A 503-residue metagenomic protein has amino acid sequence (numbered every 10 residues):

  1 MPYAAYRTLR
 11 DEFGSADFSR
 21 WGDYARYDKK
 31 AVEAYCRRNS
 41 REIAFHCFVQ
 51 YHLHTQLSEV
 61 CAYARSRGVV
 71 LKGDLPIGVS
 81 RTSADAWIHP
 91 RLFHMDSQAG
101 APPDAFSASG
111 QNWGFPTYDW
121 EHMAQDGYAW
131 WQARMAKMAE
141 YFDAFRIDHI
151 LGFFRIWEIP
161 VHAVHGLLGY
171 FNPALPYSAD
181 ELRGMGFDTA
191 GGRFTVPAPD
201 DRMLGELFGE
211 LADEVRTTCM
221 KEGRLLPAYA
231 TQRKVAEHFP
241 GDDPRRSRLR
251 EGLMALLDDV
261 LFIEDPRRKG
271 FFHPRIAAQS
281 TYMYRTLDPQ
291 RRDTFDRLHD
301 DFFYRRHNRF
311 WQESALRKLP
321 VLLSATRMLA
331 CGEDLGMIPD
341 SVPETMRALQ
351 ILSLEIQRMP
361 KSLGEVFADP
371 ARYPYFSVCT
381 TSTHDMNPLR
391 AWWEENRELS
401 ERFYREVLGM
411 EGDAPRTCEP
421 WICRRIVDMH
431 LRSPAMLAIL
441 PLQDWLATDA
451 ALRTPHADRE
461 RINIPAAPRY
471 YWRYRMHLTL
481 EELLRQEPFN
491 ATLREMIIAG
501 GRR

Functional and structural regions predicted by a protein language model:
M1-R503: Catalytic cores of glycan-processing enzymes that make or break glycosidic bonds
